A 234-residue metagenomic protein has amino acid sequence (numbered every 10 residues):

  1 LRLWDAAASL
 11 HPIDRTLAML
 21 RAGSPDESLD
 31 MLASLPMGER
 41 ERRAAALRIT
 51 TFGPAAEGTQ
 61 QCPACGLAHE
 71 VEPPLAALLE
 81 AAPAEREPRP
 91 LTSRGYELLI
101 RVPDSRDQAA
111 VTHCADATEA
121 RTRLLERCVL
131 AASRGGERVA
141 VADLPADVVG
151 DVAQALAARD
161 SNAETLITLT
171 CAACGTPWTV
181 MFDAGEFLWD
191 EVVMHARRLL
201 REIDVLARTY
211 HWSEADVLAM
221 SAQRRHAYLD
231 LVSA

Functional and structural regions predicted by a protein language model:
L1-A234: Long C-terminal interaction/binding lobes of large macromolecular proteins
